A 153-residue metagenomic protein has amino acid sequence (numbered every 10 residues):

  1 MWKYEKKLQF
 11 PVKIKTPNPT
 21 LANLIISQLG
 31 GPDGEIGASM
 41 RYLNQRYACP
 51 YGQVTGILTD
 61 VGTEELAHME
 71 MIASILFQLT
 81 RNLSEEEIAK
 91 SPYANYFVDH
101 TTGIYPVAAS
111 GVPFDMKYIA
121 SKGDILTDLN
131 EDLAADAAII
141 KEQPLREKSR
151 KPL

Functional and structural regions predicted by a protein language model:
M1-L153: Non-heme di-metal
